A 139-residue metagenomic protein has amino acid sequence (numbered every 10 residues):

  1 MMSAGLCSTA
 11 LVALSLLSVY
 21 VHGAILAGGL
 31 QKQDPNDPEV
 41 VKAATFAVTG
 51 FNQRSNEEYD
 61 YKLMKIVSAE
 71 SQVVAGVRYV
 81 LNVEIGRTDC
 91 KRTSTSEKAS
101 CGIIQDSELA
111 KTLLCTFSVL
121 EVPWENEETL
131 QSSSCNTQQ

Functional and structural regions predicted by a protein language model:
M2-Q139: N- and C-terminal low-complexity/disordered segments
